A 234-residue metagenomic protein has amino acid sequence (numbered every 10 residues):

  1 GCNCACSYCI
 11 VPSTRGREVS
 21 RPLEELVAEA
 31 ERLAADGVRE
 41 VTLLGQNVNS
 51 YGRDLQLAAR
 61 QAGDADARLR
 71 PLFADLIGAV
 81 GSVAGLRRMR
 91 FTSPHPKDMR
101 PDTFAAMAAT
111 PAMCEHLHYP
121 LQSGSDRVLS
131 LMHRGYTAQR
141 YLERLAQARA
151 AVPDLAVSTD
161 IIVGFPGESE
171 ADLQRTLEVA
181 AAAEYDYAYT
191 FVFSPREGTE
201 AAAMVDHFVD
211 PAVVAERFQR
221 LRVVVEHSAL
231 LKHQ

Functional and structural regions predicted by a protein language model:
G1, I10-S13, G37, D98 (+2 more regions): Conserved functional loop/turn residues at catalytic and ligand-binding sites
G1-E24, L57: Canonical Radical SAM [4Fe-4S] cluster-binding loop centered on the CxxxCxxC motif and its immediate flanking residues
G1-S7, E31-A35, R39-T42: N-terminal pre-triad scaffold of radical SAM enzymes
I10, L57-A65, A202-H207: Short glycine/proline- and charge-enriched loop/turn segments that cap or connect secondary-structure elements
T14, Q46-V48, F193: Short, ordered loop/turn segments at secondary-structure junctions
A35-E170: Conserved SAM/AdoMet-binding glycine-rich loop
E115, R127-Q234: A structural motif corresponding to the C-terminal lobe/cap of the Radical SAM core domain
